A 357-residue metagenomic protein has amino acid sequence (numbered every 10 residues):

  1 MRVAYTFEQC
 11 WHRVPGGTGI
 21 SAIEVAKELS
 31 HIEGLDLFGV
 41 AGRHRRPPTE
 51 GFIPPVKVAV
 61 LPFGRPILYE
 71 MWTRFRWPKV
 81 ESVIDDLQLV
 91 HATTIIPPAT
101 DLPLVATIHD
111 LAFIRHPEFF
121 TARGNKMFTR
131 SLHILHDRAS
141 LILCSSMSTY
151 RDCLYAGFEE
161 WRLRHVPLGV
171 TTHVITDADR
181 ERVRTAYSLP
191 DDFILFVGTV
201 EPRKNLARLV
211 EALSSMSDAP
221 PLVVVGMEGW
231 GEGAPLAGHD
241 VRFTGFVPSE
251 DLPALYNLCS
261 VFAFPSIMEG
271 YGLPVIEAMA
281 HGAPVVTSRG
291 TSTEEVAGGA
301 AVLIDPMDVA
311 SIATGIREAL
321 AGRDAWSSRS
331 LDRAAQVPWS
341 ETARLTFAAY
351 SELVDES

Functional and structural regions predicted by a protein language model:
M1-S357: Carbohydrate transferase catalytic cores enriched for Leloir-type hexosyltransferases
